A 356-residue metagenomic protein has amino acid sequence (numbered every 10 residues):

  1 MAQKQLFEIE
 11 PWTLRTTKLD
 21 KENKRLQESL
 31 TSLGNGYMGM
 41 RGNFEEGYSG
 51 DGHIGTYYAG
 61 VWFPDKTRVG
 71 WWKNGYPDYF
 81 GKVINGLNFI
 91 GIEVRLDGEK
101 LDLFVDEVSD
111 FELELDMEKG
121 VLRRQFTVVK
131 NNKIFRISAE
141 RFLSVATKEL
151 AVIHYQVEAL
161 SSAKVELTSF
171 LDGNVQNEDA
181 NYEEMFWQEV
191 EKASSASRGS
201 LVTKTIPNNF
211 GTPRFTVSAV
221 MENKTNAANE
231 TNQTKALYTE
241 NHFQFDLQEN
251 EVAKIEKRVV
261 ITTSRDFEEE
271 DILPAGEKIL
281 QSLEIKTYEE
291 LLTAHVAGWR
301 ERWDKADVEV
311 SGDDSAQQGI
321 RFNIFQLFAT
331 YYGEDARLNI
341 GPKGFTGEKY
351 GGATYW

Functional and structural regions predicted by a protein language model:
A2-Y350: Acidic/polar, glycine-enriched structural segments that form the non-catalytic walls/loops of the carbohydrate-binding
Y350-W356: Aromatic-rich carbohydrate-recognition surfaces in CAZymes
